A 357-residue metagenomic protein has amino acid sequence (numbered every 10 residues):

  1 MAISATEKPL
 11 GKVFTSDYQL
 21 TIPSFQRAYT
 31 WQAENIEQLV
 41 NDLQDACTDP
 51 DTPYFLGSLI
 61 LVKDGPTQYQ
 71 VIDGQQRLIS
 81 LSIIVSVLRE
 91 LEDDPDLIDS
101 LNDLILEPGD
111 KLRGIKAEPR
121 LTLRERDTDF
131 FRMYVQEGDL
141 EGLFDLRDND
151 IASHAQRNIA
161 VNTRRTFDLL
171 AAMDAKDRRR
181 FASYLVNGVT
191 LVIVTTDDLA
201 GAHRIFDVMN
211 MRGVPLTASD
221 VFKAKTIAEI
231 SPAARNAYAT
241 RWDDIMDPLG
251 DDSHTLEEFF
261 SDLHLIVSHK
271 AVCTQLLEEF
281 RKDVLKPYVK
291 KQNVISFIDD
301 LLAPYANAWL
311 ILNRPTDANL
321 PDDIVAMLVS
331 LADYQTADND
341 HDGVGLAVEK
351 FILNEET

Functional and structural regions predicted by a protein language model:
M1-I72, Q76, S82, R179 (+1 more regions): Short alpha-helix boundary/capping and kink motifs at helix termini
I36, Q44-A46, P66-Q70, E90-L91 (+2 more regions): Internal mixed beta-strand/loop scaffold within catalytic domains of large alpha/beta enzymes
L43-C47, E92, L170, D174: Hydrophobic, Leu/Ile/Phe/Ala-enriched alpha-helical segments that form helix-helix packing faces
P50, P95, L216-D220: Short, flexible/disordered secondary-structure transition segments
Q75, V85, D207-M209: A short beta-strand motif that forms part of the nucleic acid-binding face of small beta-barrel RNA-binding folds
L78-D94: Short active-site loop/helix that positions an aromatic residue
D99-D139: Extended charged low-complexity segments that act as oligomerization/scaffolding linkers
R124-T357: Polyanionic (Asp/Glu-rich) segments that form extended negatively charged tracts
